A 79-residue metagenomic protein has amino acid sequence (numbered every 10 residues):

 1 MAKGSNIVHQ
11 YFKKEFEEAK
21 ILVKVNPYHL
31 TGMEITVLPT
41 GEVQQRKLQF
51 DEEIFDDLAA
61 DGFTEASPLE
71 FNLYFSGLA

Functional and structural regions predicted by a protein language model:
M1-E18: Negatively charged, low-complexity tracts enriched in Asp/Glu with abundant Ser/Thr
M1-G4, K24, K47: Short linear motifs in intrinsically disordered
A19-P27: Broad, structure-driven detector of short, well-ordered beta-strand segments within folded domains
Y28-D57: Acidic, low-complexity, intrinsically disordered interaction modules
L58-A79: Short, compact, well-ordered microdomains
